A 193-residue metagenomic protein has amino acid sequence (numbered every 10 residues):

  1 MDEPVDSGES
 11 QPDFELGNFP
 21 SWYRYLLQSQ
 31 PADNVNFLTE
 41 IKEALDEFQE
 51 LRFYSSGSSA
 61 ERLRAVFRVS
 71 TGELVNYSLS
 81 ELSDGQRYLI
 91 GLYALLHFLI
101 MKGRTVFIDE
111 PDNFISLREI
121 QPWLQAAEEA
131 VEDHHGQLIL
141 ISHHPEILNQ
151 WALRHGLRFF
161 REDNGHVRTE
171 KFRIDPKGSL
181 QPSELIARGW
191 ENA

Functional and structural regions predicted by a protein language model:
M1-H97, M101: Phosphate-coordinating catalytic segments in nucleotide- and nucleic-acid-processing enzymes
F67, Q121-A193: C-terminal lobe/lid and adjacent interdomain/linker elements of RecA-like ASCE P-loop ATPase modules
G85-Y88, S116, G165, F172-I174: Gly/Ser/Thr-rich active-site loops/lids in small-molecule metabolic enzymes that frequently grip phosphoryl groups
D109-E110: Walker B catalytic acidic pair
N113-L117, Q121: Conserved D-loop-proximal element of ABC-family nucleotide-binding domains
